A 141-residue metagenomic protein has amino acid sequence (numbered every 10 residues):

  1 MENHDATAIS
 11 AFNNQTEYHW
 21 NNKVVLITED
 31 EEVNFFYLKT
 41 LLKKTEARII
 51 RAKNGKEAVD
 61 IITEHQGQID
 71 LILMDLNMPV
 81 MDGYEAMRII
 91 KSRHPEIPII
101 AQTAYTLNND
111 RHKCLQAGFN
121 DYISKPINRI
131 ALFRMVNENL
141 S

Functional and structural regions predicted by a protein language model:
M1-L26, T63: Disordered, acidic interdomain junction associated with two-component signaling
D30-V33, R51-T63, G83-E85: Helix N-cap/capping motif at the beta->alpha junctions
F36-K44: Charged docking surfaces used in two-component/phosphorelay signaling
Q66-L73: Active-site beta3 strand of CheY-like receiver
M78: Receiver (REC) domain active-site loop signature in two-component systems and cognate sites in sensor histidine kinases
E85, T106-D121, R134: Alpha4 helix (beta4-alpha4-beta5 surface) of REC/receiver domains from two-component response regulators
I127-V136: C-terminal output helix
